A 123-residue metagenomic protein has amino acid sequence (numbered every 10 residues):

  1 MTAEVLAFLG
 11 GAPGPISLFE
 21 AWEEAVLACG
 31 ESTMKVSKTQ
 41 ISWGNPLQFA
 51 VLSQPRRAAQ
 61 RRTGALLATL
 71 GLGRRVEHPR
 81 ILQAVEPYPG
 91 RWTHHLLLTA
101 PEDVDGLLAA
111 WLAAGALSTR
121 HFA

Functional and structural regions predicted by a protein language model:
M1-A12: A short, surface-exposed helix-loop junction/capping segment
F8, A25, W111: Residues that form generic nucleotide/phosphate-binding pockets
G11, P15, P101-V104: Generic alpha-helical structural element
A12-E31: Amphipathic alpha-helical segments
L18, W22, Q48, L108-W111: Amphipathic alpha-helical interface surfaces
T33-K35, F122-A123: Short, structured loop/turn "capping" segments at alpha-beta junctions
K35-H95: Short, conserved beta-strand/beta-arch hydrophobic-aromatic motifs that form part of recognition grooves or interface
Y88-A123: Well-ordered alpha/beta subsegment
